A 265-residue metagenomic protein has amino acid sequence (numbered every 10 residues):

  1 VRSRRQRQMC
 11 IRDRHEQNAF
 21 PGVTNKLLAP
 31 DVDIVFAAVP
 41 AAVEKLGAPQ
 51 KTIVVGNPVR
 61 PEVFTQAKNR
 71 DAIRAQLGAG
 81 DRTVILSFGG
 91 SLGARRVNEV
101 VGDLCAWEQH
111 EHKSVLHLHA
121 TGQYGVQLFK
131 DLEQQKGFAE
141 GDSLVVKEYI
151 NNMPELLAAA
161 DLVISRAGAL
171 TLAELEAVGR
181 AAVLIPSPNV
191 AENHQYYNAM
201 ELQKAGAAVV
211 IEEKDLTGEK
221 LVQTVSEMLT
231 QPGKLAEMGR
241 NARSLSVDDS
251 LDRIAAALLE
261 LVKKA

Functional and structural regions predicted by a protein language model:
V1-I11: Single conserved hydrophobic/aromatic residue that forms the stacking wall/gate of nucleotide- or nucleobase-binding
R7, V32, A160: An anion/phosphate-binding loop that grips the pyrophosphate of nucleotide cofactors and donors
R12-K68, Q76: Active-site-proximal region of nucleotide-activated glycan assembly enzymes, centered on histidine/acidic-rich loops
K68-N69, A75, A79-V163, Y196-M200 (+2 more regions): Donor-nucleotide binding loops and adjacent catalytic segments primarily of GT-B fold Leloir glycosyltransferases
A158-A160, E176-P186, A205: Conserved donor-binding/catalytic loop of nucleotide-activated donor transferases
S165, A181-E192: Short hydrophobic beta-strand element within catalytic cores of glycosyltransferases and related nucleotide-activated
K234-D248: A short, well-ordered alpha-helix in the C-terminal region of glycosyltransferases
D248-A265: C-terminal alpha-helical cap of glycosyltransferases
